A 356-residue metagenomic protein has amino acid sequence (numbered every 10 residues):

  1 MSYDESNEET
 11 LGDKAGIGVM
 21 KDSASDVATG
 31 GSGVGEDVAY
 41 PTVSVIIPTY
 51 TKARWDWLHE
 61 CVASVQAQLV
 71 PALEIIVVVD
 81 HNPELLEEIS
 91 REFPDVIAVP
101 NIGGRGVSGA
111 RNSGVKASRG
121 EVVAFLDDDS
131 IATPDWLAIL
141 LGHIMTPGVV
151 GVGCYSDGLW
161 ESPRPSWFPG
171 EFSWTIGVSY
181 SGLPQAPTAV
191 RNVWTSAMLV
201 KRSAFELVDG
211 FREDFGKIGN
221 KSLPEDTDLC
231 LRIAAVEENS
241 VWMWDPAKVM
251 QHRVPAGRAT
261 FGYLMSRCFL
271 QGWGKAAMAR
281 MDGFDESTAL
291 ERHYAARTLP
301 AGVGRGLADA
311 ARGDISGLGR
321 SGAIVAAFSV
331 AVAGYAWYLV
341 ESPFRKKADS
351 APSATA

Functional and structural regions predicted by a protein language model:
S2-S64: N-proximal low-complexity "stem/linker" segments adjacent to membrane-targeting elements
A63-A72: Short, acidic, metal-binding catalytic loop of nucleotide-sugar glycosyltransferases
N101-S118: Glycine-rich, basic loop-to-helix element that forms the pyrophosphate-binding segment of sugar-nucleotide handling
V123: Short aromatic/hydrophobic "clamp" motif used to bind/position activated sugar donors
D135-W167: Conserved donor NDP-sugar-binding/catalytic core segment of glycosyltransferases
C154, E171-V190: Short, flexible, basic/aromatic active-site loop/helix in glycosyltransferases
M198-V200, A204-V208, F215-K248: A short, conserved alpha-helix in the catalytic core of glycosyltransferases
R267-L270, F284-A356: Non-catalytic, C-terminal membrane-associated alpha-helical segments of glycosyltransferases
